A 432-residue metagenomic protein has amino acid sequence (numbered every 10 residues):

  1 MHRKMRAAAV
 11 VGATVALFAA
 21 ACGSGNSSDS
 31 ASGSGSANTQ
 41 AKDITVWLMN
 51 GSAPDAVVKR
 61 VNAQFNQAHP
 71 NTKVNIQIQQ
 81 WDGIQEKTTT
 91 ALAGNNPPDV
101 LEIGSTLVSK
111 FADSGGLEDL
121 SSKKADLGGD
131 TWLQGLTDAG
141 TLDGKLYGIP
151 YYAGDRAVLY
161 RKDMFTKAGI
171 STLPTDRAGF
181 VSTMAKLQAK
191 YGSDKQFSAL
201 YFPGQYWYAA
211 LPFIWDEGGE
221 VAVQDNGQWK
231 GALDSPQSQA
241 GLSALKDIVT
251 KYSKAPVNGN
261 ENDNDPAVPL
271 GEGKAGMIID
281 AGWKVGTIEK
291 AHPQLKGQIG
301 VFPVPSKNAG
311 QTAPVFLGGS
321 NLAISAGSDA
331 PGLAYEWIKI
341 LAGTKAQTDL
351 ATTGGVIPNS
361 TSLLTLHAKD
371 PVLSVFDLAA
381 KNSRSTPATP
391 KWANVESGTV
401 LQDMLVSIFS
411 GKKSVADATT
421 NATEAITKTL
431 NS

Functional and structural regions predicted by a protein language model:
H2-K110, P293, N308-G310, G332-L333 (+3 more regions): Conserved N-terminal structural module of periplasmic/extracytoplasmic solute-binding proteins
A63, Q67, A168, S243 (+3 more regions): Extracytoplasmic/periplasmic substrate-recognition and gating elements
A63-W132, A139, T166-T175, V268-P269 (+3 more regions): Extracytoplasmic "Venus flytrap"/periplasmic binding protein-like
D99, G128-F165, S198, Q311-P314 (+1 more regions): A structural signal for short loop-to-beta-strand junctions that line the ligand-binding cleft of periplasmic/secreted
S105-R156, G192, F213, G300-F302 (+1 more regions): Hinge/lid segment of periplasmic solute-binding proteins
Y147-Y151, R156, V181-G231, A275: Extracytoplasmic/periplasmic solute-binding protein
M184-A185, Q228-G259, V304: Glycine-centered hinge/linker elements that transmit conformational signals in sensory and ligand-binding systems
G354-I357, V375-A425: C-terminal capping/gating helix-and-loop segments adjacent to ligand/active sites or protein-protein/ligand interfaces
